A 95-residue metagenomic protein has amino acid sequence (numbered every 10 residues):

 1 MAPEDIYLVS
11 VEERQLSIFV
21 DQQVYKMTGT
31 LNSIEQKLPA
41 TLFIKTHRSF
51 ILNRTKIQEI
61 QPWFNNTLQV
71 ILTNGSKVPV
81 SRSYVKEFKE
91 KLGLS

Functional and structural regions predicted by a protein language model:
M1-P79: Conserved binding/recognition cores within well-folded domains
K37-L38, L72, V80-S95: Eukaryotic intrinsically disordered, low-complexity regulatory linkers and tails enriched in Ser/Thr/Pro
